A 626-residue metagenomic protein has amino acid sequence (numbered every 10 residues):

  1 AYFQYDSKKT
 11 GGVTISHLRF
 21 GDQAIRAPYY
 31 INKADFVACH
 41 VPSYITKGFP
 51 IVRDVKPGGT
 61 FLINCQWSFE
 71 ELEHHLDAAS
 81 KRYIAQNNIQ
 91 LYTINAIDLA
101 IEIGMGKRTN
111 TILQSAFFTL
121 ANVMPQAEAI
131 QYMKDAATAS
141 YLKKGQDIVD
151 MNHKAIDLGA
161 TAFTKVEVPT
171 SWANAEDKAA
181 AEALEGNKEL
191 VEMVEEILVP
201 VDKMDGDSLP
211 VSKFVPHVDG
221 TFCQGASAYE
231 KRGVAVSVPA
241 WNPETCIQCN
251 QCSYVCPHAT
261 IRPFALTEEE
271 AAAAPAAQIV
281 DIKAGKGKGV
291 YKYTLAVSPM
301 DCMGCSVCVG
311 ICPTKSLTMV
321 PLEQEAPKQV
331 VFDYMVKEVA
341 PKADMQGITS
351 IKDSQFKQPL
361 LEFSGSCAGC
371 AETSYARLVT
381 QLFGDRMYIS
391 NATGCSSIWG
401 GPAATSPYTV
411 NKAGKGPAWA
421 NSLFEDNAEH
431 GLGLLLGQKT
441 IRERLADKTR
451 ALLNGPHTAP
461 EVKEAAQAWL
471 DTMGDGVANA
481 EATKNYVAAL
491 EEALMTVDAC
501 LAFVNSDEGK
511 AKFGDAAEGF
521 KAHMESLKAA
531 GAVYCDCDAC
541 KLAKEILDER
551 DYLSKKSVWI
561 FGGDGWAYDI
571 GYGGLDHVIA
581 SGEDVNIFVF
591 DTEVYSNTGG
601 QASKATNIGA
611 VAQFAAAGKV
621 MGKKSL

Functional and structural regions predicted by a protein language model:
A1-V199, A271-A276: Active-site cofactor/cluster-binding pocket
G11-T14, P50, L72-L76, I103-G106 (+11 more regions): Short acidic, glycine/serine/threonine-rich loops at helix termini
T60-I63, W67-A85, V331-G347, P407-A418 (+1 more regions): Acidic, Ser/Thr-rich peripheral helices and adjacent loops at domain boundaries
T60-Q66, A392, I587-D591: Short internal beta-strands
A129, L142-C302, V309-Y388, T393-A489 (+3 more regions): Ferredoxin-type iron-sulfur electron-transfer modules and their immediate structural context
W399-G400, A488, E549-L626: Thiamine diphosphate
G519-E545: Amphipathic alpha-helical binding modules
